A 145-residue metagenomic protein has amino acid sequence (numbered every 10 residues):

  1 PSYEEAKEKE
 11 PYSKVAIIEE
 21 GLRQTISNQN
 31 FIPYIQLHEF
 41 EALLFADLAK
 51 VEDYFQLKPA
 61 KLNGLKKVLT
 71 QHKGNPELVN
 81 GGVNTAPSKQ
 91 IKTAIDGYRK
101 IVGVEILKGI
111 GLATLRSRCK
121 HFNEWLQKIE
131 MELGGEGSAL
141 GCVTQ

Functional and structural regions predicted by a protein language model:
S2-Q145: C-terminal accessory helical subdomains adjacent to catalytic cores in phosphodiester- and nucleotide-handling enzymes
